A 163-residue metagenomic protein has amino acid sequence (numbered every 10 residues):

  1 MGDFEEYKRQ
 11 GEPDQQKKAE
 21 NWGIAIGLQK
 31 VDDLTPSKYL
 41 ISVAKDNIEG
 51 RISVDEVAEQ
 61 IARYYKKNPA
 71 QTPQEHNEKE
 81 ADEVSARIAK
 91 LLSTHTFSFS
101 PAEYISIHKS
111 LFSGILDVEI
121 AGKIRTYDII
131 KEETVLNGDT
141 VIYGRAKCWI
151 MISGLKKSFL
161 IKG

Functional and structural regions predicted by a protein language model:
M1-G163: FIC/Doc superfamily catalytic core
